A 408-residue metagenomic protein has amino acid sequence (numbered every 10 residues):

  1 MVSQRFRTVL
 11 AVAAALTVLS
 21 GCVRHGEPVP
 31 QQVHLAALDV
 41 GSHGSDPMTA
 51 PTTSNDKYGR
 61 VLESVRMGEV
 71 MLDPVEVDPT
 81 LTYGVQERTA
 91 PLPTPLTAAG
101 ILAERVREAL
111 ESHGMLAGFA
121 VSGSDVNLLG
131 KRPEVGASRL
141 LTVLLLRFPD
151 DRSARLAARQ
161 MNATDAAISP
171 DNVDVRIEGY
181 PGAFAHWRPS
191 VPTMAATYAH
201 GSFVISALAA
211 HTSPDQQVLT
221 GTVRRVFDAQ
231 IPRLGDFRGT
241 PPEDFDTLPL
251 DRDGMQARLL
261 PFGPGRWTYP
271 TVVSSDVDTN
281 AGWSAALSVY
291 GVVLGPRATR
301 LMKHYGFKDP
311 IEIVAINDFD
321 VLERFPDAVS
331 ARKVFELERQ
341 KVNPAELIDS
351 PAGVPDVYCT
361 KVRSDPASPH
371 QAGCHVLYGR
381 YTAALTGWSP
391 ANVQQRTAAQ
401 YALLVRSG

Functional and structural regions predicted by a protein language model:
M1-L10: Bacterial N-terminal signal peptides that target proteins for export
V18-G21: C-terminal motif of bacterial Sec signal peptides marking the signal peptidase cleavage site
V23-P133, T220, V226-F227, I231-A315 (+3 more regions): N-terminal "mature-domain start" segment
G26, L146-P149, M161-N162, A195-P249: Hydrophobic, ordered structural segments
V40-S42, M67-T94, A183, W187-V204 (+1 more regions): Short, intrinsically disordered low-complexity segments
L92-H113, G123, A137-L140, D150-T197 (+2 more regions): Short Gly/Thr-rich strand-loop-strand
A117-L156, M302-L337: A short acidic-to-branched-hydrophobic micro-motif
T193-A199, F203-L208, T212-S213, V293-S407: Long compositionally biased, domain-poor regions of proteins
